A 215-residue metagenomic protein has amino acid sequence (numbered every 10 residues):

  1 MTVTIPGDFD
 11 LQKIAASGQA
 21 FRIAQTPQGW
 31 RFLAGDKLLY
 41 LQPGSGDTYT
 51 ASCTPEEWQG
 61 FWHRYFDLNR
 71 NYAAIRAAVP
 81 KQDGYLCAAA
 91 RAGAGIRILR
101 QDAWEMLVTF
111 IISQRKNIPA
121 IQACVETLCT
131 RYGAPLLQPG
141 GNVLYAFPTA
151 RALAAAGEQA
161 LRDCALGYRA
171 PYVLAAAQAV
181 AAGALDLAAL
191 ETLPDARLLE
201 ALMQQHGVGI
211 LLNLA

Functional and structural regions predicted by a protein language model:
M1-A215: HhH-family (HhH-GPD) DNA N-glycosylase catalytic core used in base-excision repair
